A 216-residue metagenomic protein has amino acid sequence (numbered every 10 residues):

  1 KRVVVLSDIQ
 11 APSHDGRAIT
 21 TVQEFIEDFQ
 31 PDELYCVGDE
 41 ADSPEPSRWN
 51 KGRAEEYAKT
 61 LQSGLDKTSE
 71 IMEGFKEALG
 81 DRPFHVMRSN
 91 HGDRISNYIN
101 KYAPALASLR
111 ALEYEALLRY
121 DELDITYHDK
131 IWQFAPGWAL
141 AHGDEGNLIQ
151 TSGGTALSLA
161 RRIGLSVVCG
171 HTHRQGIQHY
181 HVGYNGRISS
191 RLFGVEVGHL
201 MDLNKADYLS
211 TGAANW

Functional and structural regions predicted by a protein language model:
K1-E73, G80-D81: N-terminal active-site segment of His-dependent metallophosphoesterases
K1-V4, W132-A139: Beta-strand-turn-beta hairpins that frame and shape the catalytic cleft of phosphate-ester-processing enzymes
D8, D39, S89, G170-H171: Active-site glycine-centered loops adjacent to acidic/histidine catalytic or metal-binding residues that shape
D15-G16, P44-R48, I95-N100, Q150-S152 (+1 more regions): A short acidic (Asp/Glu
Q30-D32, G80-P83, P136, I163-L165: Short coil/turn segments at beta-strand junctions that form active-site/ligand-binding loops
L34, F84-V86, G194: Hydrophobic/aromatic residues located in beta-strands of well-ordered beta-sheets within soluble catalytic
P46-H128: Active-site neighborhood of divalent metal-dependent phosphoester bond hydrolases
G137-W216: Conserved beta-sheet core of the metallophosphoesterase superfamily
